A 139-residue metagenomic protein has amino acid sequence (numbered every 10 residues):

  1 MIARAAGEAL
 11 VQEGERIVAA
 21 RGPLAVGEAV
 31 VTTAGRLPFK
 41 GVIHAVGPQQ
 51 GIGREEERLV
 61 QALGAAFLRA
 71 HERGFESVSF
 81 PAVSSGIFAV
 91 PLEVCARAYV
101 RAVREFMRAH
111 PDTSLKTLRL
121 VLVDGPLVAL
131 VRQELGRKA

Functional and structural regions predicted by a protein language model:
M1-E72: Glycine-/small-residue-enriched capping loops at alpha/beta junctions
Q49-A139: Phosphate/ribose-phosphate-bearing ligand recognition and processing surfaces, centered on ADP-ribose/NAD(+/P+) systems
